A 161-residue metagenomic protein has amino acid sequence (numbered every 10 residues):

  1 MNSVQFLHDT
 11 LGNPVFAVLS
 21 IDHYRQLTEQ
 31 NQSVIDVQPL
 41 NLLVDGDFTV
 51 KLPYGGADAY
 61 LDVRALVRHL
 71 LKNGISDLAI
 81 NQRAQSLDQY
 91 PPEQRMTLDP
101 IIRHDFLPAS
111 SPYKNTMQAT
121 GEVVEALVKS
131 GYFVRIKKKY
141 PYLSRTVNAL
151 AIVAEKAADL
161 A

Functional and structural regions predicted by a protein language model:
M1-L52: Acidic/histidine-enriched, beta-strand-rich ligand/metal-binding domains
F48-P112: Short amphipathic alpha-helical interface segments
Y113-K129: Short amphipathic alpha-helical interaction segments
V124-P141: A short, conserved structural fragment
K138-A161: Short, cationic-aromatic polyanion-contact patches
